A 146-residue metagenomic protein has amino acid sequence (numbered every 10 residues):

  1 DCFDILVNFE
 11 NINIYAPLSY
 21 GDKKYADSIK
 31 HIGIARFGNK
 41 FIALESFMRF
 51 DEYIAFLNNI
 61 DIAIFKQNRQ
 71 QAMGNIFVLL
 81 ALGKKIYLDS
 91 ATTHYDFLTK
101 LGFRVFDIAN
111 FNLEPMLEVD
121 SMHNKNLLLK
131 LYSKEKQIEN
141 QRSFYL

Functional and structural regions predicted by a protein language model:
D1-I12: Short hydrophobic signal-anchor/transmembrane segments that target glycosyltransferases and glycosylation machinery
N13-S28, A43: Glycosyltransferase donor-sugar binding loop
S28-F47: Nucleotide-activated donor-binding/catalytic signature segment of Leloir-type glycosyltransferases, i.e., the conserved
L44-F56, T92: Conserved active-site histidine-acidic residue motif and adjacent donor-binding/catalytic loop of glycosyltransferases
I54, G74-L82, Y95-D96: Short alpha-helical segment that forms part of, or immediately flanks, the ligand-binding pocket in carbohydrate-active
A55-N68: Acidic donor-binding loop of glycosyltransferase active sites
K85-L88: Short hydrophobic beta-strand element within catalytic cores of glycosyltransferases and related nucleotide-activated
E114-L146: A charged, aromatic-enriched C-terminal amphipathic alpha-helix characteristic of glycosyltransferases across folds
